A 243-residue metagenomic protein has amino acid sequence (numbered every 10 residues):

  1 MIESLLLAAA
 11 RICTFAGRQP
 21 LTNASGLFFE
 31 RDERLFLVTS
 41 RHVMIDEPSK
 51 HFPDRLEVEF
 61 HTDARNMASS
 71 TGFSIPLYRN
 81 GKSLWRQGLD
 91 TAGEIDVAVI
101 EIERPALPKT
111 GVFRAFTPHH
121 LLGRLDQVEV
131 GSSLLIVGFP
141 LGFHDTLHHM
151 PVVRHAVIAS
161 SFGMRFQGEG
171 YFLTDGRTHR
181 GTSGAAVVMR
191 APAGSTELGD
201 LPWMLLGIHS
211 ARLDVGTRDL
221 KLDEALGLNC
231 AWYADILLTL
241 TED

Functional and structural regions predicted by a protein language model:
I2-S4, F29: Long protein-protein interaction modules used by eukaryotic assembly/scaffold proteins
A10, T14-G17, T22-N23, E30-D32 (+5 more regions): Serine endopeptidase catalytic core focused on the charge-relay Asp
S40-V43, G138, L206-V215: Short beta->alpha transition motifs characteristic of CBS
V43-M44, L237: A generic structural signal for short hydrophobic patches within well-formed alpha-helices
I45-S49: Compact nucleic-acid interaction/catalytic patches
L173-I208: Catalytic nucleophile loop of clan PA
T196, D214-L220: Short active-site-adjacent structural elements
